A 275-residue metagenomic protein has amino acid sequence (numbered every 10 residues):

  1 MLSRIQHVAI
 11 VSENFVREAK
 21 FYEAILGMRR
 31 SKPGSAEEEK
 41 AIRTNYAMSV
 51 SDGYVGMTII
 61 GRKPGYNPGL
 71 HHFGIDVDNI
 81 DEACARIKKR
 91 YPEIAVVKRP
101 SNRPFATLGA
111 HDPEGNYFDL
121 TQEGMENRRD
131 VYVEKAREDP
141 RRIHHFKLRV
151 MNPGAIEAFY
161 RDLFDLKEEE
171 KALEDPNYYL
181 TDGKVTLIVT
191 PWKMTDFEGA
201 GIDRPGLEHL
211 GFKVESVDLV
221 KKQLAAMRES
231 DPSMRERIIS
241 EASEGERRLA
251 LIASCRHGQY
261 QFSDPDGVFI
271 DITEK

Functional and structural regions predicted by a protein language model:
M1-A19, L70-F73, E123-E157, K167 (+2 more regions): N-terminal beta-strand motif that seeds the catalytic metal site of vicinal oxygen chelate
M1-L2, A9-G56, K147-M194: Core segments of cupin and vicinal oxygen chelate
R4-E13, S49, G53, R62-K88 (+5 more regions): Vicinal oxygen chelate
A36, R62, E123, E174 (+2 more regions): Residue-level structural signal for beta-strand termini and adjacent loop
Y54-T58, N67, G115-F118, K184-I188 (+1 more regions): Short, charged/polar, Gly/Pro-enriched secondary-structure boundary elements
I60-R62, V131-K135, T195-A200: Short beta-strand/turn micro-motifs at beta-sheet edges
K88-D139, K171, Y179, A225-K275: Vicinal oxygen chelate
